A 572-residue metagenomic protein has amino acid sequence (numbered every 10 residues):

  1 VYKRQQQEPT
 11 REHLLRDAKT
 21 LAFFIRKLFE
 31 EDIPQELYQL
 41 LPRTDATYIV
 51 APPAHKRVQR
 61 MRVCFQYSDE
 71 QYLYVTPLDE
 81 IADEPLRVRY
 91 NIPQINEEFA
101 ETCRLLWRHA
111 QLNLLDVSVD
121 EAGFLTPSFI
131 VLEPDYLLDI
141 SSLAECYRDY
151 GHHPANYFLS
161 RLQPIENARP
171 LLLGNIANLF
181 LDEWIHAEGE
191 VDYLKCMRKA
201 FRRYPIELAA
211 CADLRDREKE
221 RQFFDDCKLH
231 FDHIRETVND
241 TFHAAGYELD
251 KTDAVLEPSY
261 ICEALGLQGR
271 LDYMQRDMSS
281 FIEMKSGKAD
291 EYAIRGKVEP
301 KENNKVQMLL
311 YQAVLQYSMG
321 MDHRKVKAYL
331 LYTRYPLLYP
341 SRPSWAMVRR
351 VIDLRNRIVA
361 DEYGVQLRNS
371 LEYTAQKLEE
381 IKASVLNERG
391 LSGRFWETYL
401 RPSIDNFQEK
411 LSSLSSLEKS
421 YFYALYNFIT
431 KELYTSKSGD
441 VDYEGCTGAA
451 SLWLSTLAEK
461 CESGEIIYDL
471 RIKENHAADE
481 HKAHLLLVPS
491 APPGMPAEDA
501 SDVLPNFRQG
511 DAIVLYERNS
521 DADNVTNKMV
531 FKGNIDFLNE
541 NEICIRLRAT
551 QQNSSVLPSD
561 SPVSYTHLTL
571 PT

Functional and structural regions predicted by a protein language model:
V1-Q5, T566-T572: Conserved small/polar residues in nucleotide/adenosyl-binding loops
K3-D17: Long, charged low-complexity segments
R16-P77, Y363-P496: Charged, low-complexity interaction regions that mediate assembly/partner binding in large macromolecular machines
A51-D120, K431-L568: Conserved ASCE P-loop ATPase motor domains encompassing nucleic-acid-directed helicases/translocases
A51-K56, F180-L256, L433, D442: A non-catalytic, helix-rich entry segment at domain boundaries
P77-W107, K251-R357: Mg2+/Mn2+-dependent nuclease catalytic core
R87-R89, I95-A212: Charged, glycine-rich intrinsically disordered N-terminal tails and low-complexity linkers that flank
G246, Q316-S318, R324, Y329-F395 (+1 more regions): Extended, Lys/Arg-rich, non-catalytic nucleic-acid recognition/anchoring regions of very large nucleic-acid-interacting
